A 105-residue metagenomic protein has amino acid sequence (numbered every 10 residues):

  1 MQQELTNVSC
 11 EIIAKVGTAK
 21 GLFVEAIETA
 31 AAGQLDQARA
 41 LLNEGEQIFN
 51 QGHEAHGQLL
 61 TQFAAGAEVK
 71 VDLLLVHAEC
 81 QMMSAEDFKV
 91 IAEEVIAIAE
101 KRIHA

Functional and structural regions predicted by a protein language model:
M1-A105: Terminal alpha-helical segments
